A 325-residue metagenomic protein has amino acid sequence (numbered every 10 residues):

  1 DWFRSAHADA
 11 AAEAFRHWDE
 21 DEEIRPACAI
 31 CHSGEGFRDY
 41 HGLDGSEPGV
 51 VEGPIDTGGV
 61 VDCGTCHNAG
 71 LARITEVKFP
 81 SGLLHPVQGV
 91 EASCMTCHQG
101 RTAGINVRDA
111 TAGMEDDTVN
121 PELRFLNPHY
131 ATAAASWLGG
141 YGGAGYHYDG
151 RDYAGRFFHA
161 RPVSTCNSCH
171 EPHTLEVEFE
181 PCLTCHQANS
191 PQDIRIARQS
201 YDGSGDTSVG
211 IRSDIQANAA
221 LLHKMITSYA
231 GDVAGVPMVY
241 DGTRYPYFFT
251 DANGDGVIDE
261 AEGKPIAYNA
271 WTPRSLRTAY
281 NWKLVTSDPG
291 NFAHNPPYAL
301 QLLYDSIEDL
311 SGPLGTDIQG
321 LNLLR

Functional and structural regions predicted by a protein language model:
D1-G89, M95-E171, R325: Sequence context of c-type cytochrome heme-c attachment sites
P26, G89-A92, R161-S164, V177-E180 (+5 more regions): Generic recognition of stable, solvent-exposed alpha-helical segments in well-folded globular domains
D39-H41, T75, N106, V177-E178 (+2 more regions): Short, solvent-exposed secondary-structure capping/transition elements
Q99, A103, T184-P191, G312: Short, well-ordered loop/turn and helix-capping segments at boundaries between secondary-structure elements and domains
R161-Q199: Structured mid-domain segments that build the active-site/substrate or prosthetic-cofactor binding neighborhood
Q187, R195-A197, D202-R325: Mature extracytoplasmic or organellar-lumen-exposed domains after removal of signal/transit peptides
